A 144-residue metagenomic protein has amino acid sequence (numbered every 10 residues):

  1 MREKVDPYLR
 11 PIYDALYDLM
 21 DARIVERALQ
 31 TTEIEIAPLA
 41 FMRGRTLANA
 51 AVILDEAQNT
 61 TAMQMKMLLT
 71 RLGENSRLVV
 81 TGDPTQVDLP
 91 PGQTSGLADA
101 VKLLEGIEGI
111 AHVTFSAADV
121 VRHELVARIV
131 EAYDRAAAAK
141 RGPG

Functional and structural regions predicted by a protein language model:
M1-L54, Q58-G144: Conserved helicase motor core of SF1/SF2 NTP-dependent helicases
